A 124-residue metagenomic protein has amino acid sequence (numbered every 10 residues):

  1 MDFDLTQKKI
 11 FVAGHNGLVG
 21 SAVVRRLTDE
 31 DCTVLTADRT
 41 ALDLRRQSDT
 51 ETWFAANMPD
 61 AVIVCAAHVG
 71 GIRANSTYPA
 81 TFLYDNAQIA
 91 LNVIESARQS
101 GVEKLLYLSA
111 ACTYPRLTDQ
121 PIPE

Functional and structural regions predicted by a protein language model:
D2-D29: N-terminal Rossmann NAD(P)H-binding glycine-rich loop of SDR-like oxidoreductase domains
K9, T33, E103-K104: Residues at the starts of beta-strands that form the adenosine-phosphate
A13, A37, V62-H68, L105-A111: SDR active-site strand-loop-helix element
T28-W53: Adenosine-cofactor binding site in Rossmann-like domains, unifying the SAM/SAH pocket of S-adenosylmethionine-dependent
A41, V69, I89, C112: Alpha/beta-hydrolase active-site loop signature
Q47-A87, S96-Q99, R116: NAD(P)H-binding glycine-rich loop region in Rossmannoid oxidoreductase-like domains and their noncatalytic homologs
L91-E124: Conserved Rossmann-fold NAD(P)-dependent oxidoreductase catalytic core, especially the SDR/UDP-sugar
